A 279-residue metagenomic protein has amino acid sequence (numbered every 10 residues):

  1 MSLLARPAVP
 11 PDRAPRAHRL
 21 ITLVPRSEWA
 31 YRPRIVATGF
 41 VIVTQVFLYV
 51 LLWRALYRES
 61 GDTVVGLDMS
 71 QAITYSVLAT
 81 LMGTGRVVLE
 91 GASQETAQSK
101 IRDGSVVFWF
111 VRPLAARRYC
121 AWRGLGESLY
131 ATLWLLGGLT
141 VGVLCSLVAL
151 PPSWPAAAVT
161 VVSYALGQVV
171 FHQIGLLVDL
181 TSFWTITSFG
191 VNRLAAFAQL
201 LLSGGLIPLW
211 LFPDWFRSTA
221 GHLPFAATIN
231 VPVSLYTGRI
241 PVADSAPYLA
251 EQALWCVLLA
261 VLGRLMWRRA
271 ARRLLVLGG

Functional and structural regions predicted by a protein language model:
M1-G279: Hydrophobic transmembrane alpha-helices and immediately adjacent juxtamembrane helices of multi-pass inner-membrane
